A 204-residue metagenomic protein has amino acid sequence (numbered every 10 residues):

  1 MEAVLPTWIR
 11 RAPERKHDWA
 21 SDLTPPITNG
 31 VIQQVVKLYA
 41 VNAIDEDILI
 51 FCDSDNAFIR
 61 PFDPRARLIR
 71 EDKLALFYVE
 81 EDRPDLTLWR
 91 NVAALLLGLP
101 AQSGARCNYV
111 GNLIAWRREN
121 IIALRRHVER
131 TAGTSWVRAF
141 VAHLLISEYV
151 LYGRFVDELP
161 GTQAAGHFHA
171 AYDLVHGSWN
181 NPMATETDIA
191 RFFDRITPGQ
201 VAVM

Functional and structural regions predicted by a protein language model:
M1-N42: Active-site-proximal specificity loops/subdomain of glycosyltransferases
G30-V35, D55, L145-V150: Conserved glycosyltransferase catalytic-site signature
Q33-L76: GT-A fold catalytic core of metal-dependent nucleotide-sugar glycosyltransferases, centered on the diacidic
Y39-A43, I50, A142-L144, F192-R195: A general structural signal for short secondary-structure junctions and capping/turn motifs
D55-I59, D63-R65, D82-R83, D157-L159 (+1 more regions): Short, solvent-exposed loop/turn segments at secondary-structure junctions
I59-A139: Conserved catalytic core of nucleotide-sugar-dependent glycosyltransferases
Q102-R191: Catalytic core and acceptor-binding pocket of nucleotide-sugar-dependent glycosyltransferases
F193-M204: Extended C-terminal regions of large enzymes
